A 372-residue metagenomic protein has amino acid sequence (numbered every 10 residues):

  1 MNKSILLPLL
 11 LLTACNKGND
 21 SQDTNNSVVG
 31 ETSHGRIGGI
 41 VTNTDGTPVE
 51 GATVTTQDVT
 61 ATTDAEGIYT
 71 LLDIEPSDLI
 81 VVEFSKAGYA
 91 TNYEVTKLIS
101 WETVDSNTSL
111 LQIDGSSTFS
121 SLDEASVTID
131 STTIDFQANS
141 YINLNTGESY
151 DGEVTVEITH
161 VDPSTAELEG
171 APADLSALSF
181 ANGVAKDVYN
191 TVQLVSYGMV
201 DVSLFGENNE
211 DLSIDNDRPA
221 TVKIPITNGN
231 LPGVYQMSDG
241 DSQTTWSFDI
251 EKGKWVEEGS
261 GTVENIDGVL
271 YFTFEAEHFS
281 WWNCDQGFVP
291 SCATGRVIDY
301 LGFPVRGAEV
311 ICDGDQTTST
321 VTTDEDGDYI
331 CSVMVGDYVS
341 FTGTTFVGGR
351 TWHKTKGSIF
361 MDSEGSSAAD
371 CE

Functional and structural regions predicted by a protein language model:
M1-S4: Positively charged n-region of N-terminal signal peptides that target proteins for export
L6-R36: Bacterial Sec-dependent N-terminal signal peptides
Q22-N26, I37, A65-E66, T96 (+6 more regions): Proteolytic cleavage junctions
I40, D45, A52-E66, T70-D78 (+1 more regions): Short amphipathic beta-strand segments in non-cytosolic proteins
T44, T56-A61, A87-Y89, F248-G253 (+2 more regions): Change "in extracellular beta-sheet-rich domains … of secreted and cell-surface proteins" to "in beta-sheet-rich domains
E50-A52, I80, T132, V154 (+4 more regions): Short beta-strand/loop motifs in extracellular/secreted proteins, especially within beta-sandwich accessory domains
T56, S77-W101, S109-L111, M334 (+2 more regions): A short, solvent-exposed loop/turn motif at the edges and junctions of modular extracellular/periplasmic domains
T132-V188: Predominantly extracellular/luminal regions of secreted and cell-surface proteins, especially disulfide-bonded
